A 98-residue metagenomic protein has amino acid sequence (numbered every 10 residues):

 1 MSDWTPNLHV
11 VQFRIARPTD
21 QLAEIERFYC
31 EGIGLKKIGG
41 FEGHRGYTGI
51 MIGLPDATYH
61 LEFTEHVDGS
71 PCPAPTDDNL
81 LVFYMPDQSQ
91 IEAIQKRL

Functional and structural regions predicted by a protein language model:
M1-L8, R14-R17, I38-F41, T48-M51 (+1 more regions): Vicinal oxygen chelate
S2-W4, D68-P71: Short beta-strand/turn micro-motifs at beta-sheet edges
N7, H44, P55, P73-P75: A generic structural micro-feature
V10-Q12, T58, D78: Core-facing hydrophobic residues within beta-strands of well-ordered domains
R17-Y59: Core segments of cupin and vicinal oxygen chelate
T19-E24, P71-L98: Vicinal oxygen chelate
P55-A57, V67-D68, M85-Q88: Short loop segments at secondary-structure junctions
L61-T64: Conserved beta-strand in the GNAT
